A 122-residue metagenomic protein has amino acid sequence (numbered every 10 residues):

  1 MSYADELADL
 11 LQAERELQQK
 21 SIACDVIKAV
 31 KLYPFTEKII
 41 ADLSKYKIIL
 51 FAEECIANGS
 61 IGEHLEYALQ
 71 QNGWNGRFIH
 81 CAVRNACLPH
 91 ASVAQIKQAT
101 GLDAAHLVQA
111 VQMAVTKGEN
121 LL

Functional and structural regions predicted by a protein language model:
M1-L122: Thiamine diphosphate
